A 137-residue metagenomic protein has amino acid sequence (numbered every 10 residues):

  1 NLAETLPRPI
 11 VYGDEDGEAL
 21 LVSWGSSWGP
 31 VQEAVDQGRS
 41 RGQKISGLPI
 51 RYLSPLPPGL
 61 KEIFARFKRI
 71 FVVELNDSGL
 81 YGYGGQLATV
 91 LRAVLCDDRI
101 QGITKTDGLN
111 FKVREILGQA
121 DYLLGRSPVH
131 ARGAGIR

Functional and structural regions predicted by a protein language model:
N1, E33-G47, V94-D98: Short helix-loop-beta junction
N1-A19, Q32: Glycine-/acidic-rich phosphate or pyrophosphate-binding loops and their flanking alpha/beta elements
V11-E15, E62-A65, A93: Solvent-exposed alpha-helices and their adjacent loops that cap or buttress functional pockets in soluble metabolic
L20-V31, G38: C-terminal substrate/ligand-recognition segments
E33-D36, P55-A65: Short glycine/threonine-rich loop-to-helix capping motif typified by GTGT followed within a few residues by an Asp-Pro
I50-P58, L109: Short acidic loop-to-helix transition motifs that present clustered carboxylates
L75-R137: Peripheral docking tails and interdomain loops at the edges of cofactor- or intermediate-handling domains
